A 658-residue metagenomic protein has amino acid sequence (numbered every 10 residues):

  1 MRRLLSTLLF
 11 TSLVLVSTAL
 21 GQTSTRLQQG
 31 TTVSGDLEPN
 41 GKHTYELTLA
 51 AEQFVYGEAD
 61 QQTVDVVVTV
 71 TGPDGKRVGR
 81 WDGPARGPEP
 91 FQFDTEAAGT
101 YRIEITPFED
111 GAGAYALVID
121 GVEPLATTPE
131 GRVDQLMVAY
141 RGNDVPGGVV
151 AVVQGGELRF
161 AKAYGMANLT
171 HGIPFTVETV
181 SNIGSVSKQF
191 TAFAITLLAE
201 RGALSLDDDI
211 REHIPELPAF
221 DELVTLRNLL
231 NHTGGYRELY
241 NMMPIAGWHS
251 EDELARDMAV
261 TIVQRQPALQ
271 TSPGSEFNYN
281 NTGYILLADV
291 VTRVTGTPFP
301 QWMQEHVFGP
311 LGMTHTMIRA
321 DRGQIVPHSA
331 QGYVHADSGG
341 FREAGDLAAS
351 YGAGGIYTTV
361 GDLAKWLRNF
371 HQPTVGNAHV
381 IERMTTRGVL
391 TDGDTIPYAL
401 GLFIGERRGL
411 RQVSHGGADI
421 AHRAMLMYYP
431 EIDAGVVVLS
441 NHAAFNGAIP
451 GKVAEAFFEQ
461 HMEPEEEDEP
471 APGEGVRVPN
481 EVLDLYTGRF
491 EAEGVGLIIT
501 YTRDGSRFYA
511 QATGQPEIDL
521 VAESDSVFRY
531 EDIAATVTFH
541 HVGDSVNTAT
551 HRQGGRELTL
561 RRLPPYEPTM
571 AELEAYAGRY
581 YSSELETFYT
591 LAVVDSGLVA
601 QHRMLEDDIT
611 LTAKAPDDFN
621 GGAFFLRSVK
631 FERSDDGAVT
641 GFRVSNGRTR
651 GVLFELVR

Functional and structural regions predicted by a protein language model:
T7-S17: Bacterial N-terminal signal peptides
A19-F54, Q61, G83, L125-G131 (+1 more regions): Non-catalytic extracellular/lumenal accessory regions of secreted precursors
Q22-Q28, Y45-E46, V70-G75, A97-L136: C-terminal edge strands of extracellular/lumenal beta-sandwich accessory domains
T32-D36, Q62-G87, E523, K614: Surface-exposed beta-strand/loop patches in noncatalytic accessory domains and peripheral targeting/linker segments
T44-Q62, V68, Y101-P107, K188: Hydrophobic beta-strand segments within beta-rich accessory/binding domains
R86-E96: Beta-sandwich interaction modules
A114-A161, T292-E305, G309, P327 (+3 more regions): Catalytic loop of the DD-peptidase/beta-lactamase superfamily, centered on the K-T-G motif and neighboring
P146, E157, N168-N281, T295-P298 (+3 more regions): Active-site-proximal loop and beta-strand segments within enzyme catalytic domains
